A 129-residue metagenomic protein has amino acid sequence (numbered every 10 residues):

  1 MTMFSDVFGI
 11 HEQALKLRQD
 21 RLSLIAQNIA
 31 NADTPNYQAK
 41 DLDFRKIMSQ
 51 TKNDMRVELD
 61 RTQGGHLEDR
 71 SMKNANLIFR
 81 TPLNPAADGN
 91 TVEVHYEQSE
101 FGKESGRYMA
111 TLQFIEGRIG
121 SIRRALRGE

Functional and structural regions predicted by a protein language model:
M1-E129: Amphipathic alpha-helical polymerization modules
